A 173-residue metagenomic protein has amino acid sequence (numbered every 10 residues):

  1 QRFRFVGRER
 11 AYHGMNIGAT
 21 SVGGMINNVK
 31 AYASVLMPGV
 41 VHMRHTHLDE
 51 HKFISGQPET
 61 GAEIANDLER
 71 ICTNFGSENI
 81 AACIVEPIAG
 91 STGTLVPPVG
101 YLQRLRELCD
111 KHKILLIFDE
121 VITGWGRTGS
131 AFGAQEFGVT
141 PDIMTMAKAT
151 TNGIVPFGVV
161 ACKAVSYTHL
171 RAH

Functional and structural regions predicted by a protein language model:
Q1-A81: PLP-dependent aspartate aminotransferase-fold enzymes
E9-H13, A89, I122-W125, A149-T151: Acidic, glycine-rich active-site loops and adjacent beta-strand->loop/helix elements that engage anionic groups
M15-V22, I54-S55, T94-L95, R127-A131 (+1 more regions): Short acidic, glycine/serine/threonine-rich loops at helix termini
I17-G18, E136-Y167: Active-site PLP attachment segment
E78-G93: Short acidic, glycine-rich surface-loop motifs adjacent to enzyme active sites
L95-G129: Catalytic PLP-binding core of fold-type I/II PLP enzymes
T168-H173: Conserved small/polar residues in nucleotide/adenosyl-binding loops
